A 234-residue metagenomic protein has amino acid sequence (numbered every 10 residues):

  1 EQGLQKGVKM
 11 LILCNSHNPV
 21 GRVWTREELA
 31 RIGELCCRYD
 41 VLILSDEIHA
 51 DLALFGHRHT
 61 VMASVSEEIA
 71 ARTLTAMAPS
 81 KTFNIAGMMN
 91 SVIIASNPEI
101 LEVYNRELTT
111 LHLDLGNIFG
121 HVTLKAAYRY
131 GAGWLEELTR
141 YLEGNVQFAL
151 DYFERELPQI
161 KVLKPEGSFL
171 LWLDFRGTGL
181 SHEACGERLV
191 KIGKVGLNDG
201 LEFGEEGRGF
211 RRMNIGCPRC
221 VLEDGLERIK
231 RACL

Functional and structural regions predicted by a protein language model:
E1-L234: PLP-dependent class I/II
